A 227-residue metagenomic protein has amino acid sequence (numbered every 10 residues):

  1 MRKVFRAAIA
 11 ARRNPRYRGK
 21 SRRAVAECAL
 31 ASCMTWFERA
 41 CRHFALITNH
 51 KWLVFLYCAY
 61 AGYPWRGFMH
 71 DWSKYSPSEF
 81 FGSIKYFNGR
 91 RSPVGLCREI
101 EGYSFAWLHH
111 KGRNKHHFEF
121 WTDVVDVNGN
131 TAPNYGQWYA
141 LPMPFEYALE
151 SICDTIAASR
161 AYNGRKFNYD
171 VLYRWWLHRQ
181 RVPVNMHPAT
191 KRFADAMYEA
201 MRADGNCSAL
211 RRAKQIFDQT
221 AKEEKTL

Functional and structural regions predicted by a protein language model:
R2-L227: Metal-dependent phosphohydrolase cores
